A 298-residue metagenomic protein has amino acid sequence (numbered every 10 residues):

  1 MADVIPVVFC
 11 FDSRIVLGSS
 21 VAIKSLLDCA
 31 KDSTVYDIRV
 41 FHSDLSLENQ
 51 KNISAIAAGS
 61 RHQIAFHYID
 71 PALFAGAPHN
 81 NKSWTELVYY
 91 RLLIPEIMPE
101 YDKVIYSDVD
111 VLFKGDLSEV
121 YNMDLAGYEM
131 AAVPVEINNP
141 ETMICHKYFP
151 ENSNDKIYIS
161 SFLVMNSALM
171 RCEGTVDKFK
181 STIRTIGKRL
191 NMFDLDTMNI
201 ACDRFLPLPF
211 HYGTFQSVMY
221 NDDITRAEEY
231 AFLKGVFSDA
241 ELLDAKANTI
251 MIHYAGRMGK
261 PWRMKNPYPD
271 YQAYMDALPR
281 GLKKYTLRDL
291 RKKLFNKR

Functional and structural regions predicted by a protein language model:
M1-I5, F11, M165-R298: A glycosyltransferase accessory/donor-loop signature
M1-K24, D28: N-proximal low-complexity "stem/linker" segments adjacent to membrane-targeting elements
Y36-D44, A132-P134: Short internal beta-strands
N49-K51, A55-I97: Active-site-proximal specificity loops/subdomain of glycosyltransferases
Y68, A72, V88-P140, I157-Y158 (+2 more regions): GT-A fold catalytic core of metal-dependent nucleotide-sugar glycosyltransferases, centered on the diacidic
P71-A77, N138, G213-S217: A short acidic, often aromatic-flanked loop/helix-cap motif at beta-alpha or helix-coil junctions that lines enzyme
A77-L87, C145-F149, D223-E228: Short, surface-exposed amphipathic charged segments that create phosphate/polyanion-binding patches used for binding
M130-E151, R263-A277: A short, conserved beta-to-alpha structural element at the edge of catalytic cores that scaffolds binding
